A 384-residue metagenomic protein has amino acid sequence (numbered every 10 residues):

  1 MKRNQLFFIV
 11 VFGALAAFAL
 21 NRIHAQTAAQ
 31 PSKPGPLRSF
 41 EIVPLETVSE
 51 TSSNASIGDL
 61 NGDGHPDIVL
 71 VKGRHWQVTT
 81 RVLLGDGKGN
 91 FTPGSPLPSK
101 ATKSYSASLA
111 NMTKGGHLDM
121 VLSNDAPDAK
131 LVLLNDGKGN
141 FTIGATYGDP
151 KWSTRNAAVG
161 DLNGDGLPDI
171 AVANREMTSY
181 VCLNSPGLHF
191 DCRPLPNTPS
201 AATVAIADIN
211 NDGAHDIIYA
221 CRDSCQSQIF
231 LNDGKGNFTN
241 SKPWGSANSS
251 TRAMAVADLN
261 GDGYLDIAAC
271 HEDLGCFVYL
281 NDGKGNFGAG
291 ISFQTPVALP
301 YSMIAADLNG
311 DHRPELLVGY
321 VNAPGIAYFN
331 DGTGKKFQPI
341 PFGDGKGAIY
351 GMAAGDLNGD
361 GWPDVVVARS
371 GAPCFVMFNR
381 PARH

Functional and structural regions predicted by a protein language model:
M1-I9: Bacterial N-terminal signal peptides that target proteins for export
I9-F18: Bacterial N-terminal signal peptides
Q26-E50, L84-K103, L134-W152, C182-S200 (+4 more regions): Blade-edge motifs of beta-propeller repeat domains
S53-G62, Y105-K114, L134, R155-G164 (+5 more regions): Beta-propeller blade termini
G64-P66, G116-L118, G166-P168, G213-H215 (+3 more regions): Glycine-aliphatic tripeptides that mark coil-to-beta-strand junctions in extracellular and membrane proteins
I68-G73, M120-N124, I170-A173, I217-A220 (+3 more regions): Hydrophobic beta-strand segments that make up the repeating blades of beta-propeller and related beta-repeat
G73-Q77, A126-D128, M177-T178, D223-C225 (+3 more regions): Short glycine/acidic-enriched loop and turn motifs that connect beta-strands
Y350-H384: Blade-level signature of beta-propeller repeat domains, shared across WD40, Kelch, NHL, RCC1 and BNR/Asp-box propellers
